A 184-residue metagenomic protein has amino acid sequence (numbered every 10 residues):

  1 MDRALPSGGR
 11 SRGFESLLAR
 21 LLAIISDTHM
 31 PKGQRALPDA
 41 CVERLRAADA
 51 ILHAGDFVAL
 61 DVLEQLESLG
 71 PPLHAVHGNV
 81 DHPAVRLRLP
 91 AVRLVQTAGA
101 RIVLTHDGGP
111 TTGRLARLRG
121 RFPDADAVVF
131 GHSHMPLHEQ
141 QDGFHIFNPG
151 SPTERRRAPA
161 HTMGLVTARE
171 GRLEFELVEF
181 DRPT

Functional and structural regions predicted by a protein language model:
R12-P72, D81-P90, G99, P159-H161 (+1 more regions): N-terminal active-site segment of His-dependent metallophosphoesterases
L17-A19, I25, T97-A98, G120-D124 (+1 more regions): Binuclear metal-dependent phosphoesterase catalytic core
I24-S26, A50-D56, L73-N79, L104-H106 (+2 more regions): Active-site neighborhood of phospho(di)ester-bond hydrolases with catalytic His/Asp-centered motifs
T28, G33-R44, L104-T105, G109-F122: Pre-active-site segment of Zn-dependent metallo-hydrolases
M30, A59, G109, M135 (+1 more regions): Short active-site segment of divalent metal-dependent hydrolases/proteases that encodes the spacing between
P72-G113, D124: Helix-adjacent hinge/juxtasegments
R114-P136: Non-DNA-binding regulatory cores of transcription-related proteins, predominantly C-terminal effector-binding
